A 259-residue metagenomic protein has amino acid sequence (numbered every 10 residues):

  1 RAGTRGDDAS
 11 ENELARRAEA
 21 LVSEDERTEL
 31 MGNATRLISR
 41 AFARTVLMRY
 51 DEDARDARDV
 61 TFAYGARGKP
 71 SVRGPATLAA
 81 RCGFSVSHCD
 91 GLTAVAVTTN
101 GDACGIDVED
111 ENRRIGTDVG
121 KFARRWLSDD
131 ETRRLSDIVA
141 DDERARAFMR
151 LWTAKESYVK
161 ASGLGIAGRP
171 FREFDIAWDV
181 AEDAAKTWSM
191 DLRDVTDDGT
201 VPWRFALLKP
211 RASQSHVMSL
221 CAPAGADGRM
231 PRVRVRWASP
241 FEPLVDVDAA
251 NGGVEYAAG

Functional and structural regions predicted by a protein language model:
R1-G259: Core catalytic alpha/beta fold that binds nucleotide/phospho-ligands
